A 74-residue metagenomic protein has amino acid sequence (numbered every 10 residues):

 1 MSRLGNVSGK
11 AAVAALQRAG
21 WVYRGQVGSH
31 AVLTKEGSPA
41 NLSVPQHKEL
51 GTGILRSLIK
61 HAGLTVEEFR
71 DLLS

Functional and structural regions predicted by a protein language model:
M1-V27, A31-V32, E36: N-terminal first-folded block
R3, A40, F69: Glycine-rich, flexible loop/turn motifs
K10, R18, K48-S74: C-terminal structural segments of small proteins and small subunits
V22-S57, H61: A short, structured beta-strand/loop element
